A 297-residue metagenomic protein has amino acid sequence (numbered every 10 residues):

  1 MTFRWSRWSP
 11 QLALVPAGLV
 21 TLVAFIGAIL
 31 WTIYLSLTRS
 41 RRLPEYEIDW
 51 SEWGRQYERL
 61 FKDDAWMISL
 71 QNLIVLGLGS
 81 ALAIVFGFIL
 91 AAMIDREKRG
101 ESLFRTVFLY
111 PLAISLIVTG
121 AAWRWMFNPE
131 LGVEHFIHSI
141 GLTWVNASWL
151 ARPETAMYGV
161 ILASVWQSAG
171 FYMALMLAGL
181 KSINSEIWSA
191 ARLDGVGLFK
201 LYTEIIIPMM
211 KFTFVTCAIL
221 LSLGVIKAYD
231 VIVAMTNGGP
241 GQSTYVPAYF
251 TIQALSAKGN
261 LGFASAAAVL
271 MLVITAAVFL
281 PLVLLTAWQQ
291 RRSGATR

Functional and structural regions predicted by a protein language model:
F3-R297: A structural signal for multi-pass alpha-helical bundles of membrane permease subunits that mediate small-molecule
